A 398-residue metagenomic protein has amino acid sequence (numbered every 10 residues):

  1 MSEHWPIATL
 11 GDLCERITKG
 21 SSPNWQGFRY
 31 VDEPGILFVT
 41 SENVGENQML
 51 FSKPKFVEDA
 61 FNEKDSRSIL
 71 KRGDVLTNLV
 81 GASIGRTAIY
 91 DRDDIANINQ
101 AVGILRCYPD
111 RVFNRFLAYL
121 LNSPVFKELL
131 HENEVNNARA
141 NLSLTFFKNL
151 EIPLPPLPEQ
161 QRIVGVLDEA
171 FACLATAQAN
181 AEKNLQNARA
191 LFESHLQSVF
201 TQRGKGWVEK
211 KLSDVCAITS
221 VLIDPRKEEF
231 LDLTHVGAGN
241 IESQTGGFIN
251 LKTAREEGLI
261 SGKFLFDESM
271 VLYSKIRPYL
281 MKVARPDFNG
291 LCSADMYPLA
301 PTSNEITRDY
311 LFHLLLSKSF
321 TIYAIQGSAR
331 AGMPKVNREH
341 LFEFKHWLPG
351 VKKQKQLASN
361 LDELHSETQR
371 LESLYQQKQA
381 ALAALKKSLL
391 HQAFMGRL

Functional and structural regions predicted by a protein language model:
M1-S21, N149-G165, A172, T176 (+5 more regions): Non-catalytic DNA-recognition/assembly elements of restriction-modification systems
E3, R29, L79-V80, I95-G103 (+5 more regions): A short glycine-rich beta-alpha junction/loop motif
G11-G27, E42-R72, S213-P225, V236-E268: Sequence-specific dsDNA recognition surfaces
G27-I36, Q48-V57, R67-L70, A88-Q100 (+8 more regions): Short, surface-exposed loop/turn microsegments at beta-strand edges and helix-strand junctions
V44-F56, V75-N99, R115, Y119 (+5 more regions): Short, ligand-facing micro-motifs at secondary-structure edges
R111-R115, E305-D309, K355: Short, conserved charged micro-motifs
